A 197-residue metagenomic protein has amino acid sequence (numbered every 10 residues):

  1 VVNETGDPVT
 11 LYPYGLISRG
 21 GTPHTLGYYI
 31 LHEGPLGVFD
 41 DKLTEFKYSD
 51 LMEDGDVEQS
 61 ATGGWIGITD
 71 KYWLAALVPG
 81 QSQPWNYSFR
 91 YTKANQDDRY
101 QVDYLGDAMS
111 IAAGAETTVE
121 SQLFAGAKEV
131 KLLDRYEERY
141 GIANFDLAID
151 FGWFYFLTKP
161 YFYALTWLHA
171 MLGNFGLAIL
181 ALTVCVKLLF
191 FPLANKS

Functional and structural regions predicted by a protein language model:
V1-F145: Soluble non-transmembrane domains of integral membrane proteins
A108, F151-Y155, N195: Generic amphipathic alpha-helical segments used as scaffolds and interaction surfaces in large, multi-domain proteins
G114, C185-S197: Membrane-interface amphipathic helices and adjacent TM-edge segments
E116-F124, Y163, W167, L193: Short, mixed-charge, low-aromatic patches
L133-I179: Cytosolic-side membrane-insertion boundary helix
